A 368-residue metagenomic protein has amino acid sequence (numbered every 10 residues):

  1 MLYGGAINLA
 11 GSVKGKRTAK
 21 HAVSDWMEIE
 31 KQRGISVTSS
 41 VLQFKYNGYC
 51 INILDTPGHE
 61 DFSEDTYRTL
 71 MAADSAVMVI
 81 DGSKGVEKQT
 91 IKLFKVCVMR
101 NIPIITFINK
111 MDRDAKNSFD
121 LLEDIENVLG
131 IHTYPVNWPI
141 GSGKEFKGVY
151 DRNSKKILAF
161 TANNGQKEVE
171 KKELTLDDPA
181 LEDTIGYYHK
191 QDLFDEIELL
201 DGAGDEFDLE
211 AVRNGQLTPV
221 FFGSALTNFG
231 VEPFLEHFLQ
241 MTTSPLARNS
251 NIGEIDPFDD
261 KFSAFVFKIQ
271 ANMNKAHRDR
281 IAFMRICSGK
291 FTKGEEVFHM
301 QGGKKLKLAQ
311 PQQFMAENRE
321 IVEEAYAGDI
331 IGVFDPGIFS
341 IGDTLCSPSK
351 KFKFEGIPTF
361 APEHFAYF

Functional and structural regions predicted by a protein language model:
M1-F368: Structural and coupling elements of P-loop NTPases
